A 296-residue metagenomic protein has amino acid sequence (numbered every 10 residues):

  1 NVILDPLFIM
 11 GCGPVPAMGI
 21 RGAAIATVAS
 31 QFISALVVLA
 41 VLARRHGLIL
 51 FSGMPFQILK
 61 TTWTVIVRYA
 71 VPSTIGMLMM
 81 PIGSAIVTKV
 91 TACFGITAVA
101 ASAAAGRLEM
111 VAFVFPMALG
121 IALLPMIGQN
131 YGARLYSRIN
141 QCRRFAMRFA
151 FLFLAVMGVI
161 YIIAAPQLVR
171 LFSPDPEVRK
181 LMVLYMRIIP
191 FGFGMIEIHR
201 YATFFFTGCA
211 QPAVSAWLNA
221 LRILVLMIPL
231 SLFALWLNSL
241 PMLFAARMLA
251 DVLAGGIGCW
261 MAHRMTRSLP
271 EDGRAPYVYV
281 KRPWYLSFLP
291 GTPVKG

Functional and structural regions predicted by a protein language model:
N1, R107-M110, R187, A220-P229: Small-residue-enriched core segments of transmembrane alpha-helices in multipass membrane transport and channel
N1-L4, F8, S30-V37, V41 (+2 more regions): Membrane-embedded alpha-helical core segments of multi-pass
D5, I9, V38-L42, T88 (+5 more regions): Structural signal for membrane-spanning alpha-helices in multi-pass inner-membrane proteins, emphasizing helix cores
L7-M18, L78-R107, V111, Q129 (+1 more regions): Helix-terminus/linker motif at the lipid-water interface of multi-pass membrane proteins
V15-V71, I127-G192, F233-G296: Short alpha-helical transmembrane segments in multi-pass integral membrane proteins
V37-A40, P55-I86, V111, F115 (+4 more regions): Hydrophobic faces of transmembrane alpha-helices in multi-pass small-molecule transporters and flippases across diverse
T88, A101-A165, I196-S215: Small-residue-rich hydrophobic transmembrane alpha-helices
A202-V225, S231-S239: C-terminal structured "cap/appendage" subdomains that terminate the fold
